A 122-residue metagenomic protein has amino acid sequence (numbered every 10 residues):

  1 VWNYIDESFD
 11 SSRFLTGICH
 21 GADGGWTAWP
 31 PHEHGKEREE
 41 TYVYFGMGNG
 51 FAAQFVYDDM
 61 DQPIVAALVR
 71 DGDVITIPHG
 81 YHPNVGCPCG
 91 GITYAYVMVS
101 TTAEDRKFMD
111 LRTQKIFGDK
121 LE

Functional and structural regions predicted by a protein language model:
V1-E40: A short glycine-rich, His/Asp/Glu-containing loop-to-beta-strand
V1-S8, A95-E122: Double-stranded beta-helix
S11-R13, G48-F51, C89-I92: Coil-to-beta-strand transition motifs
T16-H20, T41-V43, A66, V74-T76: Conserved hydrophobic/aromatic beta-strand scaffold that supports enzyme active sites
W29-H32, A53-F55, P83-P88, A95 (+1 more regions): Short beta-strand His + acidic residue motifs that chelate non-heme Fe in jelly-roll/DSBH and cupin folds
Y44-D71: A short beta-strand-loop-beta hairpin characteristic of the jelly-roll/cupin
V56-D58, P78-H79, Y96-V99: Active-site proximal loops enriched in glycine and acidic residues that flank catalytic Cys/His/Asp and coordinate
L68-C89: Conserved metal-binding segment of the jelly-roll/cupin
